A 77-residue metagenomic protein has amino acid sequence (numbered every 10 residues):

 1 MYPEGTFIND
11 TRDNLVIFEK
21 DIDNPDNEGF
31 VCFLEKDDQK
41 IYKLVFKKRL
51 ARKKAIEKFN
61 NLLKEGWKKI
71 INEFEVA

Functional and structural regions predicted by a protein language model:
M1-N61, N72-A77: Terminus-proximal functional modules
W67-K68: Short glycine-aromatic motifs
